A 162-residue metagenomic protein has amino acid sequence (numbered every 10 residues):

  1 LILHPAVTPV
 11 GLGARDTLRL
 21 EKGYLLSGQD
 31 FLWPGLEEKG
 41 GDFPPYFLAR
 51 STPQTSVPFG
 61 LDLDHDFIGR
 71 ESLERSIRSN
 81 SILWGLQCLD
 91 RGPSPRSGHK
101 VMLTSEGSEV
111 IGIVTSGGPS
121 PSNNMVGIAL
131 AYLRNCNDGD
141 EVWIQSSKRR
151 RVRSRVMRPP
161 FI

Functional and structural regions predicted by a protein language model:
L1-I162: Conserved, structured C-terminal
